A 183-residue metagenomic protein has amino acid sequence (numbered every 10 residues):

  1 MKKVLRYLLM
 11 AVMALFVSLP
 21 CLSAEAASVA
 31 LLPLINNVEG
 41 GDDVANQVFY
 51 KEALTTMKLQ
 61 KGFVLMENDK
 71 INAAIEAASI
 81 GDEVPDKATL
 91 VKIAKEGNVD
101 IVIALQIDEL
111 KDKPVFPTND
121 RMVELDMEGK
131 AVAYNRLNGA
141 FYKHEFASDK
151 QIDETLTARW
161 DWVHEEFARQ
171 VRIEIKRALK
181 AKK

Functional and structural regions predicted by a protein language model:
M1-R6: Positively charged n-region of N-terminal signal peptides that target proteins for export
Y7-P20: Bacterial N-terminal signal peptides
L15-S18, S28, L32: Structural signature of transmembrane alpha-helix termini at the membrane-water interface
S23-A30, A45-V48, I93-G97, E109-D112 (+1 more regions): C-terminal/domain-edge helix-coil "capping" segments
A26-L31, E39-A104, N138-K143, Q170-R177: N-terminal segment of the mature soluble domain
L34, L105-L110: Flexible loop residues that form catalytic and substrate-binding hotspots at small-molecule/glycan-binding clefts
G40-G41, D112-P117: Extracytoplasmic/secreted cell-surface and envelope-processing proteins
I80-D82, P117-D120: Short low-complexity, flexible loop/linker segments enriched in glycine and/or proline with clustered acidic
